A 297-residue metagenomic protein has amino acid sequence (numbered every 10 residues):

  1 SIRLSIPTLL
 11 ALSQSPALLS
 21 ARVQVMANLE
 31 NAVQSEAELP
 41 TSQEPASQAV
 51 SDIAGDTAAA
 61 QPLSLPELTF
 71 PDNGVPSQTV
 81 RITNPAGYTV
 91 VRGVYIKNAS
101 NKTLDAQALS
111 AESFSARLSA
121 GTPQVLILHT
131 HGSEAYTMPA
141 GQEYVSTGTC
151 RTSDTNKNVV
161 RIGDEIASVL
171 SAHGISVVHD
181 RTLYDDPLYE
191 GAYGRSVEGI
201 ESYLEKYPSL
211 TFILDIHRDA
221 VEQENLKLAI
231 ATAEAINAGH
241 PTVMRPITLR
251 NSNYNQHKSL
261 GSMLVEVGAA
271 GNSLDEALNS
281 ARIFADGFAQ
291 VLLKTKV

Functional and structural regions predicted by a protein language model:
S1-L210, A220-V221, T295: N-terminal catalytic or cofactor-binding beta/alpha core of small enzyme domains
V125, V177, M244-R245, S262: Hydrophobic anchor at the start of a short beta-strand that flanks the dinucleotide cofactor-binding loop
L128-H131, D180-L183, D215-D219, Q223 (+2 more regions): Active-site-proximal beta-strand/loop segments in catalytic clefts of secreted hydrolases
R161, E165, R195-S202, L228-A231 (+4 more regions): Extracytoplasmic/secreted proteins, especially bacterial periplasmic and envelope-associated proteins
L210-F212, G261: The start of beta-strands in P-loop NTPase/AAA+ ATPase cores
Q223, A238, R245-V297: Active-site-adjacent mobile loop/cap segments within catalytic or ligand-binding domains
